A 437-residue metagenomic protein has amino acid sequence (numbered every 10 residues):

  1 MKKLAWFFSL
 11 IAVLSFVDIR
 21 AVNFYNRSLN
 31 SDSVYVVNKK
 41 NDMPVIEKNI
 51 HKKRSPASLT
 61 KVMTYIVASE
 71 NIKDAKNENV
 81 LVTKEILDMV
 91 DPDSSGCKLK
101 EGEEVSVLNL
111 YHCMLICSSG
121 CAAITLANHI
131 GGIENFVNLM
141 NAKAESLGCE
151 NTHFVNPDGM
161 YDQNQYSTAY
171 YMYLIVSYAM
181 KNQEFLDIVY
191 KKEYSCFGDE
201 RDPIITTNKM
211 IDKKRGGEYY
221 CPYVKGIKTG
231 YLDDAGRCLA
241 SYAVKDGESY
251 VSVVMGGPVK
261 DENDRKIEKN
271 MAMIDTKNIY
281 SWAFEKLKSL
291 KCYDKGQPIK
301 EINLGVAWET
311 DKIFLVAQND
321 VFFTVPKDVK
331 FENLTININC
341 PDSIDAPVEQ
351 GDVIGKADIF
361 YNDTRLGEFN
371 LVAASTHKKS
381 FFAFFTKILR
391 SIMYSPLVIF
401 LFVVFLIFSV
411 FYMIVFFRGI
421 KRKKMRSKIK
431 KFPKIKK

Functional and structural regions predicted by a protein language model:
M1-A5: Positively charged n-region of N-terminal signal peptides that target proteins for export
F8-S15: Bacterial N-terminal signal peptides
S9, L29-N30, K52-K53, V90 (+3 more regions): Generic detector of short alpha-helix boundary/capping microenvironments and adjacent low-complexity segments
I19-Y170, L174-Q183: Active-site-adjacent loops and short helices of periplasmic peptidoglycan-processing enzymes
C149-E150, Q163-Y166, Y170-Y171, V176-K436: Domain-terminus/edge residues, biased toward the C-terminal soluble/receptor-binding domains of extracytoplasmic
